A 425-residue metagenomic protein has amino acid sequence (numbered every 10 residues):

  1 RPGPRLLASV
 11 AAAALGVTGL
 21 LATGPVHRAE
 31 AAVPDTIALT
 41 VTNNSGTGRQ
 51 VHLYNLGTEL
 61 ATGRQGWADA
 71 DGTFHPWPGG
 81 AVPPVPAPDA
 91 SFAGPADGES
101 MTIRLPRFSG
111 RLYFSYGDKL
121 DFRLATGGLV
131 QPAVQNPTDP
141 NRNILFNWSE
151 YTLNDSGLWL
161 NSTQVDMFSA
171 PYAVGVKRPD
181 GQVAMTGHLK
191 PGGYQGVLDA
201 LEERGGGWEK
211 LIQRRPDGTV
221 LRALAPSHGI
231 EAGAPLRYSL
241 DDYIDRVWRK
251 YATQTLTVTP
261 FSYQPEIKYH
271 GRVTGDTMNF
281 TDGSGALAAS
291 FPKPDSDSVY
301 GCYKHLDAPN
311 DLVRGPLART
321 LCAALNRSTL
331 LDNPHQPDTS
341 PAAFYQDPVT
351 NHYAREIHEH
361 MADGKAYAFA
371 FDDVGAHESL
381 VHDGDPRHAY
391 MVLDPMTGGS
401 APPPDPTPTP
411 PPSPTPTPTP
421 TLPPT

Functional and structural regions predicted by a protein language model:
R1-E30, T421: Secretory targeting and sorting signals
G19, A32-L422: Extracellular low-complexity, O-glycosylation-prone Ser/Thr/Pro/Gly-rich "stalks" and linkers flanking catalytic
T425: Extracytoplasmic/periplasm-facing segments of secreted or lipoprotein envelope proteins
